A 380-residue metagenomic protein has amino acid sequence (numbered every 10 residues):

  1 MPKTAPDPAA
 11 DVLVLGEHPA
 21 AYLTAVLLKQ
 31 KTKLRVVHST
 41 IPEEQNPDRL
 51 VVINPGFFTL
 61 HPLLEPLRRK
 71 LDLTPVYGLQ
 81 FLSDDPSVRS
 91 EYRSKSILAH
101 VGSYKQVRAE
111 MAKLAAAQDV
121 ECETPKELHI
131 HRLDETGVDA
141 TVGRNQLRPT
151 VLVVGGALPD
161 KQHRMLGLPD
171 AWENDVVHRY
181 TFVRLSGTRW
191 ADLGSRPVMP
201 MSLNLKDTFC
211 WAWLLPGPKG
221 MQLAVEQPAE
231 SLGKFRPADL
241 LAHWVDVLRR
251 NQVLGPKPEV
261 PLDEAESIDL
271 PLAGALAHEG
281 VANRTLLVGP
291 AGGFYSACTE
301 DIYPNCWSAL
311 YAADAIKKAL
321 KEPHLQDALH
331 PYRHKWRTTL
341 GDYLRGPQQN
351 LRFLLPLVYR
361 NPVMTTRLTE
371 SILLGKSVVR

Functional and structural regions predicted by a protein language model:
T4-A20: Beta1/beta-strand and adjacent pyrophosphate-binding region of the FAD-binding site in flavoprotein oxidoreductases
L13-E17, V26-R49: Glycine-rich FAD pyrophosphate-binding loop
A20, E44, P159: Conserved Rossmann-like nucleotide-cofactor binding loop
P42-L82: N-terminal FAD cofactor-binding segment of flavoenzymes
R93-K113, L232-A238: Short beta-strand to alpha-helix junction loop
L114-N251: Predominantly flavin-linked oxidoreductase catalytic cores and closely associated redox partners
S231-Y311, H324: FAD/FMN-dependent oxidoreductases across multiple families
K317-R380: C-terminal helical "tail/cap" subdomain of flavin- and related membrane-associated enzymes
